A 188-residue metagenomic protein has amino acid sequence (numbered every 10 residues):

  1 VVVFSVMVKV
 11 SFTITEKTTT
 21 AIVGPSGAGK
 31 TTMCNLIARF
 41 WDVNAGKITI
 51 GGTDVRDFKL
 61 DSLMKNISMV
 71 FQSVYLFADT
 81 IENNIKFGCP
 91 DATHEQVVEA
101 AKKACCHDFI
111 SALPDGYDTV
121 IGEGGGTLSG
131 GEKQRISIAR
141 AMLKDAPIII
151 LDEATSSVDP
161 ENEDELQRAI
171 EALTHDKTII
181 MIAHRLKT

Functional and structural regions predicted by a protein language model:
V1-T188: ABC-type nucleotide-binding domain
